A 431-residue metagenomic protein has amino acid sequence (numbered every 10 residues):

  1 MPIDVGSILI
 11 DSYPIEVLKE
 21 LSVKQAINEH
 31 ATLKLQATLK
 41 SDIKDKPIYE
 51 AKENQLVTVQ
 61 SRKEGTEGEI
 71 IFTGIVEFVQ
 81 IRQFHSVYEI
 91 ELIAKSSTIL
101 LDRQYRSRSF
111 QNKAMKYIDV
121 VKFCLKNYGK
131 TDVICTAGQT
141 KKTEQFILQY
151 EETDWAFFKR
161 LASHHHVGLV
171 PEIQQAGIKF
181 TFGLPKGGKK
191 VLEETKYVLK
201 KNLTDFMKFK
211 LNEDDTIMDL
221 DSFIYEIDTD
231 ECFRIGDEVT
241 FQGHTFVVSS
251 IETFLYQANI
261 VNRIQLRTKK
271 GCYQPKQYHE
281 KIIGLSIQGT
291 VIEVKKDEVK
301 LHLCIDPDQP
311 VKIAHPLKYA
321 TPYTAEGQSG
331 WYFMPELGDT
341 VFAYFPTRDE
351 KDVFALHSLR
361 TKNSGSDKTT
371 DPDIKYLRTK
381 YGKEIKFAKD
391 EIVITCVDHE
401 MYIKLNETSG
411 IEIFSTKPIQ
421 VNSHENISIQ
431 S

Functional and structural regions predicted by a protein language model:
M1-S431: Amphipathic alpha-helical and helix-coil boundary elements used as assembly and membrane-proximal scaffolds
